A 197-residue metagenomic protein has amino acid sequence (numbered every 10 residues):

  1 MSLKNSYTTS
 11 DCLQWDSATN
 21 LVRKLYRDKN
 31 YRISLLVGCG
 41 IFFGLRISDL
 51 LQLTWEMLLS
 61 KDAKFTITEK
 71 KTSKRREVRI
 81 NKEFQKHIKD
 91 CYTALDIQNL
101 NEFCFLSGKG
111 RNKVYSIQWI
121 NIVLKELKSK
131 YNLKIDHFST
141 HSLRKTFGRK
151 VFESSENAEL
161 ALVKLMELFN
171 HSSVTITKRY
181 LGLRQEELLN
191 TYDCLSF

Functional and structural regions predicted by a protein language model:
M1-T19, S73-K82, Q98-N101: DNA breakage-rejoining catalytic core of tyrosine-based enzymes
S2, W15-F43, N157-A158: Basic, Lys/Arg- and aromatic-enriched nucleic-acid-binding interface segment
W15-A18, E83-K134: Active-site/catalytic core of tyrosine-dependent DNA strand-transfer enzymes
D49-L51, G148, E156-N170: Active-site-proximal segment of tyrosine recombinases
Q52-F84: Conserved tyrosine-mediated DNA breakage-rejoining catalytic core shared by Y-recombinases
E69-S73, F169-C194: Catalytic-site neighborhood detector that most strongly recognizes the C-terminal catalytic loop/helix of tyrosine
K134-S154: Short basic/aromatic active-site micro-motif
T146, D193-F197: Short, basic, alpha-helical segments at the C-terminal edge of helix-turn-helix-like DNA-binding modules
